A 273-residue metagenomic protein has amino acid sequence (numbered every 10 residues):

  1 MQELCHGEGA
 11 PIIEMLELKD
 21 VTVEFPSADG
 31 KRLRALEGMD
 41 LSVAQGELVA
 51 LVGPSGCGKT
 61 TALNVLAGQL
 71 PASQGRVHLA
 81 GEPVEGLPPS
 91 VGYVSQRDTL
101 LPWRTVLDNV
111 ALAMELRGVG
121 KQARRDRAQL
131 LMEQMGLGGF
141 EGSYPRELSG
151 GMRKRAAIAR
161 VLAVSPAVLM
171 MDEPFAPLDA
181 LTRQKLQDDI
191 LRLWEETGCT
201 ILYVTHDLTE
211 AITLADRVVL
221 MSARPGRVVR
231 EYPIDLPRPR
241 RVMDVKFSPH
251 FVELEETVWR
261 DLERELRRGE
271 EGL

Functional and structural regions predicted by a protein language model:
C5, I12-M15, E24-G38: A short, flexible loop at the N-terminus of ABC-type nucleotide-binding domains that lies
V52-P54: The feature captures the beta-strand-to-loop junction immediately N-terminal to the Walker
A67: Helix-to-loop junction immediately C-terminal to a conserved catalytic motif
G75-L87, R127: Conserved ABC transporter NBD signature motif
A111, E115, Q122-F140, R192: Conserved ABC ATPase "signature" region
S143-R146, V164: Conserved signature/switch motifs of ABC ATPase nucleotide-binding domains
I158: Hydrophobic anchor residue at the start of the ABC signature
L169-D172: Catalytic Walker B motif of ABC-type/P-loop ATPase nucleotide-binding domains
